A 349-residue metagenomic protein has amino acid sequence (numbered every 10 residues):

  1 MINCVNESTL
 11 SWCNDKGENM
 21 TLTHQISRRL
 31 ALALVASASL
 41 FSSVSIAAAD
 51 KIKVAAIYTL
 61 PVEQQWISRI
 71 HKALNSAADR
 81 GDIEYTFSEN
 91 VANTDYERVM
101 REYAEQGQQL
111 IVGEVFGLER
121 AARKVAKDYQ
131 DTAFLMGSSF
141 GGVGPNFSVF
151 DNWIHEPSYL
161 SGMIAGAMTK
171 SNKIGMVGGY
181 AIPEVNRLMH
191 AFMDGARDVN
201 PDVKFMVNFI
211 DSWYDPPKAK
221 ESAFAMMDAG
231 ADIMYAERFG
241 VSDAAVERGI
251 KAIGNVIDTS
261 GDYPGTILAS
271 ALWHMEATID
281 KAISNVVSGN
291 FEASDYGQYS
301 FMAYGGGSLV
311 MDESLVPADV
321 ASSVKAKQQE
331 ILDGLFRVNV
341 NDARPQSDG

Functional and structural regions predicted by a protein language model:
S27-L32: N-terminal export leaders
K53-A73, A77-R80, T86-Y96, F116 (+1 more regions): Extracytoplasmic "Venus flytrap"
A56, Q108-V115, L135-G137, A229-F239 (+1 more regions): Periplasmic-binding protein-like
L74, L160-V203, V207, D295-V316: An alpha-beta-alpha
G81-N90, N200-W213: Short beta-strand elements in bilobed, periplasmic/extracellular small-molecule ligand-binding domains
K127-N152, V256-T266: Flexible loop/hinge segments that line or gate small-molecule binding clefts
G142-G166, M176-A181, P264-A277: Short beta-strand elements at the ligand-binding edges of bilobed clamshell
V287-G349: Hinge/cleft segment of the Venus flytrap/periplasmic-binding protein
